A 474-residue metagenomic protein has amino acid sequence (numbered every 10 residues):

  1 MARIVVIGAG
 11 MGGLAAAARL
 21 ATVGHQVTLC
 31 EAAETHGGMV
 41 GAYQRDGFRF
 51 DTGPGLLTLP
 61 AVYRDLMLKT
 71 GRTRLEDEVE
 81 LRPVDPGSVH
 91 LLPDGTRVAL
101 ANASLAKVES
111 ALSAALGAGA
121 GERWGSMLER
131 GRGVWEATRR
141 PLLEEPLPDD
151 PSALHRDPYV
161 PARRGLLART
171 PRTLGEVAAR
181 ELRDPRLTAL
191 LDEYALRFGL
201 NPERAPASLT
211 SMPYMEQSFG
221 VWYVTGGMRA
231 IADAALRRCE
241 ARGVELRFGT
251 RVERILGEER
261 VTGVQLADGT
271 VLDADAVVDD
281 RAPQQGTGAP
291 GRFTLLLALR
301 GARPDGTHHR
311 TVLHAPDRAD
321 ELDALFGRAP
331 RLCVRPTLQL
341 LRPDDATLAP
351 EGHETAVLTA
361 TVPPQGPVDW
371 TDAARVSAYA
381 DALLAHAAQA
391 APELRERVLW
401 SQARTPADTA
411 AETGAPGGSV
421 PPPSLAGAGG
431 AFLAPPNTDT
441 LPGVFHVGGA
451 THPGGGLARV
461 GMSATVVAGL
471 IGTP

Functional and structural regions predicted by a protein language model:
A2-R139: N-terminal glycine-rich phosphate/pyrophosphate-binding loop and immediately adjacent elements
T28, E80-R82, E245-G249, L399 (+1 more regions): General small-molecule cofactor/ligand-binding pocket signal
P54, G449-G472: A conserved FAD-binding loop/helix module that cradles the flavin
P93-P206: Rossmann-like flavin
D184-F198, C333-Q339, E393-H452: A glycine-rich dinucleotide-binding beta-alpha-beta segment and adjacent secondary-structure elements that constitute
S211-Q265: Helical element adjacent to the flavin cofactor pocket in flavoenzyme catalytic cores
E253-P350: Mid-domain catalytic core of redox enzymes that form a hydrophobic substrate pocket/lid adjacent to a catalytic redox
T337-P421: FAD-dependent oxidoreductase catalytic-site/capping-region signature
